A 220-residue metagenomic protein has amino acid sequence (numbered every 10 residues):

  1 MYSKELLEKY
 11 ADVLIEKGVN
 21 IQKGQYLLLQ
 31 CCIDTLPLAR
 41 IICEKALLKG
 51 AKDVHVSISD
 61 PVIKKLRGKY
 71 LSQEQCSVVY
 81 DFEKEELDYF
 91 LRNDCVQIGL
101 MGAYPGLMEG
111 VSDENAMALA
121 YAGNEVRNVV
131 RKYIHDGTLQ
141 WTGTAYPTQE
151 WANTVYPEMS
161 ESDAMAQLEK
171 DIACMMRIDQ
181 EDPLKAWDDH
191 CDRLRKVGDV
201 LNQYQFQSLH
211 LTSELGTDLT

Functional and structural regions predicted by a protein language model:
M1-T220: Active-site bordering "gate/hinge" segments that shape substrate access to catalytic or cofactor-binding pockets
